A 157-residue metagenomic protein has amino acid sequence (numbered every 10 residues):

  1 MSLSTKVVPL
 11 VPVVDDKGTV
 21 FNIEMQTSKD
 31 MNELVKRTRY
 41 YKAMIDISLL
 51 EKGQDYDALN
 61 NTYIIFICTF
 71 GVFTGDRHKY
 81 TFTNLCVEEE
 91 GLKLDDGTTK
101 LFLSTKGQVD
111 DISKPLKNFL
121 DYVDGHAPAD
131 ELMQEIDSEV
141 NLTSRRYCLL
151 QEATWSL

Functional and structural regions predicted by a protein language model:
M1-T99, V109-D111: Accessory alpha/beta interaction modules
F21-Q26, G107, S113-L157: Short, charged alpha-helical interaction segments and adjacent helix-coil junctions
